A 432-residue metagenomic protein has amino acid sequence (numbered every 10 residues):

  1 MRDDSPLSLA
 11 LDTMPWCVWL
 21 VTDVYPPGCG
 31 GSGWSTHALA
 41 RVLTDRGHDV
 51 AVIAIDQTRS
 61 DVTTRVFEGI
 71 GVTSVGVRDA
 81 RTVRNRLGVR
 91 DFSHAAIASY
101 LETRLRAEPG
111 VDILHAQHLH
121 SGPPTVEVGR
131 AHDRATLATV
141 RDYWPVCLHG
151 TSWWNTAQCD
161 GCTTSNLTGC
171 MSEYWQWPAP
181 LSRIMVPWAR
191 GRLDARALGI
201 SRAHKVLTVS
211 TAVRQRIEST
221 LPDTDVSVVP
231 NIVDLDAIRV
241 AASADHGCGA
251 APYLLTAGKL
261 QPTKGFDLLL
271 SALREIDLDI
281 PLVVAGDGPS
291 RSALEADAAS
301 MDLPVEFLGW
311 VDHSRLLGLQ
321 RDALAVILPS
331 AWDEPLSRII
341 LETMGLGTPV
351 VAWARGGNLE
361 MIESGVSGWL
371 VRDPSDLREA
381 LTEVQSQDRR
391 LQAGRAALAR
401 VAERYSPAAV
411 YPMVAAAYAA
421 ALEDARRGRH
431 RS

Functional and structural regions predicted by a protein language model:
W34, P252, T256-E275, P289-A293 (+1 more regions): A conserved mid-protein helix/loop that constitutes part of the nucleotide-sugar donor-binding site
W144, D160-K205: Membrane-proximal helix-turn-helix segments that form the acceptor-binding/catalytic region of lipid-linked
A212, I232: Carbohydrate-associated surface elements
E295-S314: Nucleotide-activated donor-binding/catalytic signature segment of Leloir-type glycosyltransferases, i.e., the conserved
W310-V311, G318-A323: Short alpha-helical donor nucleotide-sugar binding micro-motif in glycosyltransferases
R321-P335, T348: Acidic donor-binding loop of glycosyltransferase active sites
S364-S375, E383-D388: Conserved acidic donor-binding segment of nucleotide-sugar-dependent glycosyltransferases
R389-R404, V410-A416: A short, well-ordered alpha-helix in the C-terminal region of glycosyltransferases
